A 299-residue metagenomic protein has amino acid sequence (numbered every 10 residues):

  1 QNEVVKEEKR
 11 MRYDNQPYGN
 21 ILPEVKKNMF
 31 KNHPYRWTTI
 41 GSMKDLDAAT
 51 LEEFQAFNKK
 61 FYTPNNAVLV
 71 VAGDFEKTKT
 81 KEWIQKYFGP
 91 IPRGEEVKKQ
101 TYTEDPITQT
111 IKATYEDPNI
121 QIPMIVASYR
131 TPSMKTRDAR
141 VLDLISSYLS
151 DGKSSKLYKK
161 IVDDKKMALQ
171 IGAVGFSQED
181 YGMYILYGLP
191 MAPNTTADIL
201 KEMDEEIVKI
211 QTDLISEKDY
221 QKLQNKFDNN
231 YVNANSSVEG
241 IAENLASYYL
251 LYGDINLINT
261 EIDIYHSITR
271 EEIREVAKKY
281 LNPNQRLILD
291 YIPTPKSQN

Functional and structural regions predicted by a protein language model:
Q1-Y18, A48, Q55-N66, K86: Active-site-adjacent, His/Asp/Glu-enriched structural segments that form or flank metal-binding and acid/base networks
P17-K44, N66-A72, Q121-S133, K159-S267 (+1 more regions): M16 family metallopeptidases and their MPP-like homologs
K31, T39, T63-P64, V68-S133 (+2 more regions): An aromatic/glycine/proline-enriched structural segment found at the starts of mature extracellular/organellar domains
F54, I273: Acidic/histidine-enriched active-site and ligand-binding environments that engage anionic O-linkages
Q55-N58, K112-E116, Q170-F176: Short beta-strand/turn micro-motifs at beta-sheet edges
K77-K81, R137, N194-D198: Short, conserved charged micro-motifs
A127, T136-L149, K156-K159: Active/ligand-binding-proximal structured segments within catalytic/core domains that scaffold catalytic residues
